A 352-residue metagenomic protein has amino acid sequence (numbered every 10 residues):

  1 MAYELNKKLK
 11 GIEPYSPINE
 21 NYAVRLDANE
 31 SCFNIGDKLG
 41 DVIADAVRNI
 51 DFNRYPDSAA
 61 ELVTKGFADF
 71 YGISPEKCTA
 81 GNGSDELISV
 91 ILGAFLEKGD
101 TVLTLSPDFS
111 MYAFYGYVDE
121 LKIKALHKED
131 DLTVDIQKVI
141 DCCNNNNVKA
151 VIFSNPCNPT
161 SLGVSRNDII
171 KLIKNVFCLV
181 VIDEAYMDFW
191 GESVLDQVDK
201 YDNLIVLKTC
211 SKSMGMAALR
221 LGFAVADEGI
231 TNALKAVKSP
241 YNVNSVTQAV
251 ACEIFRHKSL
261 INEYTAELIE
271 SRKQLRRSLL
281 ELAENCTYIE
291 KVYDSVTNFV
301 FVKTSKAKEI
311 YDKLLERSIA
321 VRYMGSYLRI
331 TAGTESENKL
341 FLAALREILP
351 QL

Functional and structural regions predicted by a protein language model:
M1-R54, N147: N-terminal "arm"/small-domain region of PLP-dependent enzymes with the aminotransferase-like
G36, N203-L282, V292: PLP-dependent aminotransferase class I/II
D45-G83, S271: Conserved N-terminal alpha-helix of the aminotransferase class I/II PLP-enzyme fold
A60-E61, P75-G99, G222: Conserved beta-loop-alpha segment that forms the PLP phosphate-binding cup at the N-terminus of a helix
A94-F153: PLP-dependent aminotransferase-like
D130-D188: Active-site phosphate-binding strand-loop segment of PLP-dependent enzymes
N167, K308, K313-R317, R322 (+1 more regions): PLP-dependent enzyme catalytic core of the Aspartate aminotransferase-like
I269-R272, L282-R317, A332: Conserved PLP-binding catalytic core of the aspartate aminotransferase-like
